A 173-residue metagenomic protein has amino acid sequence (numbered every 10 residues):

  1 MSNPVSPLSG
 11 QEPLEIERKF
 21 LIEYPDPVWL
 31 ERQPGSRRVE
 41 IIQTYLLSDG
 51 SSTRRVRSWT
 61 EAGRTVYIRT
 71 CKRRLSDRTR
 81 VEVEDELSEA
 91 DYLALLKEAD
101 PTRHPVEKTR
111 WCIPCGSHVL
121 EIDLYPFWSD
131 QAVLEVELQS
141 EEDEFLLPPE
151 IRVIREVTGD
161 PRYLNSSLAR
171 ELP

Functional and structural regions predicted by a protein language model:
M1-P173: Phosphate-end processing signature that detects enzymes handling 5′-triphosphorylated RNA and polyphosphate
